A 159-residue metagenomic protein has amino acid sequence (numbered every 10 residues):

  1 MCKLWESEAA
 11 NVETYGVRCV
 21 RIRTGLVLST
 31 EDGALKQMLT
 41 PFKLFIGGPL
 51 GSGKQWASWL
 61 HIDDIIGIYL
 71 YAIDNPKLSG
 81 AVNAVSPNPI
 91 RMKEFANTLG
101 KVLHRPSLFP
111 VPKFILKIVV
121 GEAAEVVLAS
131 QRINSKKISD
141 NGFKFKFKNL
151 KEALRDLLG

Functional and structural regions predicted by a protein language model:
K3, A10-R21, G25-A57, I62 (+1 more regions): NAD(P)-dependent short-chain dehydrogenase/reductase
I22-T24, S86, N134: A secondary-structure boundary/capping signal
S29, A57-D63, I90, I133 (+1 more regions): Residue-level signal for the nucleotide or nucleotide-sugar donor/cofactor binding architecture
Q37-W59, K101-S130: Alpha-helical membrane-targeting segments
L39-G48, Q55-P89: Alpha-helical substrate-binding/gating segment
N75-E122, R155: Mid/C-terminal beta-alpha module of Rossmann-like enzyme folds, strongest in SDR-family dehydrogenases/epimerases
K93-N97, V119-K144: Conserved C-terminal active-site "lid" loop/helix of NAD(P)H-dependent oxidoreductases that clamps the redox cofactor
N149-G159: Amphipathic terminal alpha-helices
